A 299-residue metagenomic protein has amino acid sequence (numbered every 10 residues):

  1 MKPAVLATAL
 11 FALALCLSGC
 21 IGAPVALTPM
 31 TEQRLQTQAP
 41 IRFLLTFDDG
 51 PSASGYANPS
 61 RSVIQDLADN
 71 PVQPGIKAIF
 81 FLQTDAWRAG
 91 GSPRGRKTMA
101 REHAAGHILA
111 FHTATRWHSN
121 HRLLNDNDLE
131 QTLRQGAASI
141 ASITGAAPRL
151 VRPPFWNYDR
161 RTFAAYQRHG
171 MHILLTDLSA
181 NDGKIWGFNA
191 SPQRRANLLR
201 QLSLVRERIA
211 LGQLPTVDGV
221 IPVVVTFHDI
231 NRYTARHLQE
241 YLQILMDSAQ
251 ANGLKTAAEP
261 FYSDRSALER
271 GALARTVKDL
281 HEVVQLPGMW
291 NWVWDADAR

Functional and structural regions predicted by a protein language model:
M1-A9: Bacterial N-terminal signal peptides that target proteins for export
L17-G19: C-terminal motif of bacterial Sec signal peptides marking the signal peptidase cleavage site
I21-I108, T113-H118, A137-S142, A146-P148: Active-site beta->alpha N-cap acidic-glycine motif
V25-T37, N70-G75, R88, Y233-R299: C-terminal domain-boundary segment and adjacent tail
G90, R94, T115-G271: Catalytic domains of cell-wall/extracellular-matrix polysaccharide-remodeling enzymes, centered on de-N-acetylation
K97-G106, T132-A137, L204, R208-L211 (+1 more regions): A broadly tuned preference for mixed-charge, low-complexity surface segments
